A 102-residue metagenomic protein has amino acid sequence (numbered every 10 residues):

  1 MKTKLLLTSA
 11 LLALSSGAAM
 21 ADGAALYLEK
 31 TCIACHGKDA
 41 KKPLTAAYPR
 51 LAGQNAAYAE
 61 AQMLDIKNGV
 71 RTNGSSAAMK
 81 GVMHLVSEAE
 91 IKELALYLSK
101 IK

Functional and structural regions predicted by a protein language model:
M1-L5: Positively charged n-region of N-terminal signal peptides that target proteins for export
L6, K42-L44, S75: N-terminal alpha-helical segment
A10-L14, G81-K102: C-terminal capping alpha-helices of c-type cytochrome domains
A13-L28, K42, A47, A56: Electrostatic cytochrome c docking/interface patches
K30-T31, D39, N55, E90: Short pre-active-site segment immediately N-terminal to redox-active cysteine/selenocysteine motifs in thiol-based
T31-K38, L94, L98: The canonical Cys-X-X-Cys-His
G37-V70, K80-L85: Gly/Gly-Pro-rich "capping" loops immediately C-terminal to redox-active cysteine motifs in periplasmic/lumenal
